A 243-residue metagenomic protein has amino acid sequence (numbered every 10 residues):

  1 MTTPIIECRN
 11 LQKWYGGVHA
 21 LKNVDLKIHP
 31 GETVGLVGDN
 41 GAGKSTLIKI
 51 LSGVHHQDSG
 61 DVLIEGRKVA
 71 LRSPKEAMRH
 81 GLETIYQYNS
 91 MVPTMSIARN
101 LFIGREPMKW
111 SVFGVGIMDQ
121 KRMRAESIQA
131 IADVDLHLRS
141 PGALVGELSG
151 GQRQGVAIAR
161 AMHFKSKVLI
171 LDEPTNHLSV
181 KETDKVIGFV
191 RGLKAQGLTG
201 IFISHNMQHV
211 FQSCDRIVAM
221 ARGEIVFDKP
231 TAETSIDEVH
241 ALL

Functional and structural regions predicted by a protein language model:
T2-L243: Glycine-rich phosphate-binding loops of nucleotide-dependent enzymes
